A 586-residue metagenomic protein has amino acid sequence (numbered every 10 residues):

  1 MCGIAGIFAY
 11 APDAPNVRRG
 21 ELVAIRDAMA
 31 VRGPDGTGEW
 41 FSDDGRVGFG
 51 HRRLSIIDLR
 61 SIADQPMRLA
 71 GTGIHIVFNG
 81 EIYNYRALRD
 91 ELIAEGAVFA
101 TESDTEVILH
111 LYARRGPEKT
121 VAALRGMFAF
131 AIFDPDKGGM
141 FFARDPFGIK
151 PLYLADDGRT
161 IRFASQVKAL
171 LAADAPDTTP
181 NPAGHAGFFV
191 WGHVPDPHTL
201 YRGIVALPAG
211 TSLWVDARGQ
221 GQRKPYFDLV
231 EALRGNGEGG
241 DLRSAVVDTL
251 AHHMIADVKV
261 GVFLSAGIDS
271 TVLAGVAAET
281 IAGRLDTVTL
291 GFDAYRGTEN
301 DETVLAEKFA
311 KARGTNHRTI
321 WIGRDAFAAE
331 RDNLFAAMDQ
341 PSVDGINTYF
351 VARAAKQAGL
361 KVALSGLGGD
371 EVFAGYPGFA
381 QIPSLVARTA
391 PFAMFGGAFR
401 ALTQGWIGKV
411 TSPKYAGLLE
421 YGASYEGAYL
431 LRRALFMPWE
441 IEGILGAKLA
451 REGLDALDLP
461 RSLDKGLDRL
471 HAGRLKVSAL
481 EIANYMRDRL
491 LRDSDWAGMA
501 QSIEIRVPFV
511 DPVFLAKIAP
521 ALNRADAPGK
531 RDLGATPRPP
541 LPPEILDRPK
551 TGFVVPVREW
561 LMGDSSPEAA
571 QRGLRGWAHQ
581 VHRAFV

Functional and structural regions predicted by a protein language model:
M1-D339, T348, T536-P549, E559 (+1 more regions): Cysteine-centered catalytic environments shared across enzyme families
M1-I4, A9, V23-A24, D43 (+7 more regions): Adenosyl-5′-phosphate
G36, P151, S270, G369 (+2 more regions): Short hydrophobic/aromatic residue motifs in ordered secondary structure
V77-F78, G184, D241, S342-I346 (+5 more regions): A conserved catalytic-core signature of glycosyltransferases
R86, E106, A183, H198 (+8 more regions): Non-catalytic, well-ordered alpha-helical scaffold segments
P146, F350-P413, L490-F514: Active-site adenylate/phosphate-handling loop in enzymes that bind or generate adenylated species
L264, G366, M486: Conserved S/T- and glycine-rich ATP-binding loop of Class I adenylate-forming
R324-G345, I444-L445, A450-D458, S462: Mobile, glycine- and charge-enriched loop segments and immediately flanking short secondary-structure elements within
